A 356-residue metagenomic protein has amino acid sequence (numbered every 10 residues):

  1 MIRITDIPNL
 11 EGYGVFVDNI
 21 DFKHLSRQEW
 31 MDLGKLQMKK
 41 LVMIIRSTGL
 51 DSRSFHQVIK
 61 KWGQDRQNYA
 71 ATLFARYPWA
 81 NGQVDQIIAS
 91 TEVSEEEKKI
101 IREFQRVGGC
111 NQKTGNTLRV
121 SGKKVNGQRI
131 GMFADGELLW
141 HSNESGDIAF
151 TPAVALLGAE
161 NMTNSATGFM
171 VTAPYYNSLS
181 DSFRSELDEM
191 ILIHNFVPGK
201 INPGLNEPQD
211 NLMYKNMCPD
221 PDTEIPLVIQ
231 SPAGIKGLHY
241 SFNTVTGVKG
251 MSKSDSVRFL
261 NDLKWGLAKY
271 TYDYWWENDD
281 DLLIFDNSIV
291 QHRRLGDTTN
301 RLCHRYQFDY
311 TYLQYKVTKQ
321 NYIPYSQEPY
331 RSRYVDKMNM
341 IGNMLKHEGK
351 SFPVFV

Functional and structural regions predicted by a protein language model:
I2-N278, S288-V356: Non-heme Fe(II) oxygenase catalytic core, chiefly the N-lobe of the double-stranded beta-helix
D281: Conserved acidic residues
I284-D286: Short beta-strand segments
